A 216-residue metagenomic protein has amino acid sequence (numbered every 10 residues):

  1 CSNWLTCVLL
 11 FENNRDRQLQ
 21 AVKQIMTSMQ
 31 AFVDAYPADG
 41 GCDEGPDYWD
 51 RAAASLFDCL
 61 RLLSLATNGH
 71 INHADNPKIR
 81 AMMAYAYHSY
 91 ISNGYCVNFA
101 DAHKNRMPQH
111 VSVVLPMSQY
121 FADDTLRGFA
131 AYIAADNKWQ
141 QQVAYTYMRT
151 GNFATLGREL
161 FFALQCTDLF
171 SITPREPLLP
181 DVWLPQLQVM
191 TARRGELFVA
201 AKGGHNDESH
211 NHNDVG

Functional and structural regions predicted by a protein language model:
C1-D47, R51, D58, L164-L178: Active-site lining segments of carbohydrate-active enzymes
F11, R51-G216: Carbohydrate-active enzyme catalytic cores, enriched for enzymes that act on polyanionic acidic polysaccharides
